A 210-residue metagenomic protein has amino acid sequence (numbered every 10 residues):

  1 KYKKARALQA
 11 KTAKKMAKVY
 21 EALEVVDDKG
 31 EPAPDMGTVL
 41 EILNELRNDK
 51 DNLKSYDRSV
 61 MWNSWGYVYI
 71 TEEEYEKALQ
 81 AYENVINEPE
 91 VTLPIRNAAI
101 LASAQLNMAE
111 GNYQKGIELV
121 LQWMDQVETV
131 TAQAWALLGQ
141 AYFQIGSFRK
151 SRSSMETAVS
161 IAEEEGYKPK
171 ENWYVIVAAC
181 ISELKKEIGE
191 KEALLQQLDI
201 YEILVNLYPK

Functional and structural regions predicted by a protein language model:
K1-Q80, P94-A98: N-terminal leader/linker segments that initiate helical-solenoid repeat arrays
Y2-A7, R47-K54, I86-L93, L121-V130 (+2 more regions): Solenoid-like repeat scaffolds
K11, R58, R96, T131 (+3 more regions): Residues that mark the junctions of alpha-helical repeat units in TPR/alpha-solenoid scaffolds
K18, W65, S103, L138 (+2 more regions): Structural register within alpha-helical repeat arrays
A33, E72, E110, I145 (+1 more regions): Structural motif corresponding to the intra-repeat A-B loop/turn of tetratricopeptide repeats
T38-L46, K77-V85, Y113-D125, R149-I161 (+1 more regions): Alpha-helical repeat scaffolds
G66-M124, E128-T129, A136-L137: Surface-exposed, polar helix/loop patches in the mature regions of secreted/periplasmic/lumenal proteins that form
